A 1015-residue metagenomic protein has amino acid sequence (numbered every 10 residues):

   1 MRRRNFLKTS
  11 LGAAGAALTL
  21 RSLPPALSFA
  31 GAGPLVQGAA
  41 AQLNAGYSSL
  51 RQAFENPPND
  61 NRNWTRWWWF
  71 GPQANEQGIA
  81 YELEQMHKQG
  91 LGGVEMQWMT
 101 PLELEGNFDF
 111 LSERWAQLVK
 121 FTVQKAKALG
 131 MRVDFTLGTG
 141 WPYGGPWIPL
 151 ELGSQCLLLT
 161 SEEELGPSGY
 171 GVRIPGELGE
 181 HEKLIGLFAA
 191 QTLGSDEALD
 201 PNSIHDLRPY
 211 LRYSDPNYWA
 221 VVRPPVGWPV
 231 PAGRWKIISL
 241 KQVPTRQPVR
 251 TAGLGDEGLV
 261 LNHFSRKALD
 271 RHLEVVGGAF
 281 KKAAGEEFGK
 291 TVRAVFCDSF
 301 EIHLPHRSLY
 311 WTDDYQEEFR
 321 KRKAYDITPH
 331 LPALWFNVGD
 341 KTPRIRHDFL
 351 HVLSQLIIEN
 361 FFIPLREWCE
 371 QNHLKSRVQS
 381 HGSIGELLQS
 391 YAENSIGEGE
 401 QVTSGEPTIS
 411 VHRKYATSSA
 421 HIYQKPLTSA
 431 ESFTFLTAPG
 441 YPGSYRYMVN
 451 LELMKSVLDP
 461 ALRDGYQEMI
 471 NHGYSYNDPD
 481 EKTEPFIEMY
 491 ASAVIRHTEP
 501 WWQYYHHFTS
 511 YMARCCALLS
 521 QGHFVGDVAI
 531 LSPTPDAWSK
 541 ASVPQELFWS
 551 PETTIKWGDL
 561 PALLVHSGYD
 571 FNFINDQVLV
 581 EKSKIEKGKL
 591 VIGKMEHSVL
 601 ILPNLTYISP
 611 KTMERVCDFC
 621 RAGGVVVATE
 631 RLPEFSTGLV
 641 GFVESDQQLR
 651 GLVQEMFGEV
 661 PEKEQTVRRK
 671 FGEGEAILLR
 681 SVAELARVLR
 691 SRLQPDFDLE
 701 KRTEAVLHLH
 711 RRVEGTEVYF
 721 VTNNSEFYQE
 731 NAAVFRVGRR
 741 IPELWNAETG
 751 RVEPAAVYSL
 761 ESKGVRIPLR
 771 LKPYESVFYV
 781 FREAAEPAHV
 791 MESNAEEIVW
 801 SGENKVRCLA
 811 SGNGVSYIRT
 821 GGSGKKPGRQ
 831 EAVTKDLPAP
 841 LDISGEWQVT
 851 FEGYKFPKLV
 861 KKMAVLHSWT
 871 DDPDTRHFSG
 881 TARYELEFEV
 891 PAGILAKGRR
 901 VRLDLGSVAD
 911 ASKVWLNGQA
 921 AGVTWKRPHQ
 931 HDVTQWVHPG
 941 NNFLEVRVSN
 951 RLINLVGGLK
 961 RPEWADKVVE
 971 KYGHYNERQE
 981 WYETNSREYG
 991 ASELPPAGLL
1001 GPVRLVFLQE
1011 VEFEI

Functional and structural regions predicted by a protein language model:
N5-G31: N-terminal export signals
S22-G46: C-terminal segment of N-terminal export signals and the immediately downstream linker at the start of the mature
L50-Y81: Mature N-terminal segment immediately following signal peptide/propeptide cleavage in secreted/periplasmic
W64, I79-A80, V94, L104 (+7 more regions): Carbohydrate-binding surfaces of carbohydrate-active enzymes
W98-N217, V221-V222, I237-S239, R246-R250 (+1 more regions): Acidic/aromatic-lined carbohydrate-recognition and catalytic surfaces of CAZymes acting on diverse glycans
Y143-G144, I148, Q155, E162-V172 (+6 more regions): An acidic-aromatic loop/edge-strand motif
V734, F888-V890, I894-N917, W925 (+1 more regions): Aromatic-lined ligand-binding clefts that engage carbohydrates, nucleic acids, or primary amines
